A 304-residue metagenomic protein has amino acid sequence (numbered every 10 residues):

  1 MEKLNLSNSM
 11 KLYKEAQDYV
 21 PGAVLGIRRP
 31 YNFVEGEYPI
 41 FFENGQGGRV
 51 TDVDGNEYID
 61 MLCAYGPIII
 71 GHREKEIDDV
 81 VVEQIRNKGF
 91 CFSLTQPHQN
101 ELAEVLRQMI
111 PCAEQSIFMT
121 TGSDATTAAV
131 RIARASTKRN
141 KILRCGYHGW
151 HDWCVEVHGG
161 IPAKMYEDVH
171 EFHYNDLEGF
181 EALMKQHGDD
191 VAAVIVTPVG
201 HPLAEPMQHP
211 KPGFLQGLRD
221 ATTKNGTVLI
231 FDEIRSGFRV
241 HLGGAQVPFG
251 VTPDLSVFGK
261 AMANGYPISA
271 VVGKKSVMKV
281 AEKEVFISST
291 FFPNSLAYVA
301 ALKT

Functional and structural regions predicted by a protein language model:
E2-T304: Conserved N-terminal phosphate-binding loop of PLP-dependent enzymes in the Aspartate aminotransferase
